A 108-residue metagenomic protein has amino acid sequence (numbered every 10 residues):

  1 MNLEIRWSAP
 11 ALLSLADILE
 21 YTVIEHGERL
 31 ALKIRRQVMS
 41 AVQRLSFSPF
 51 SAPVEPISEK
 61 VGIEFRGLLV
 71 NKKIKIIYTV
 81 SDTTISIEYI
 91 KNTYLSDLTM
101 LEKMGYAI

Functional and structural regions predicted by a protein language model:
M1-Q37: Arg/Lys-rich, positively charged N-terminal/basic patches that mediate binding to nucleic acids
E4, F50, I87: Contiguous, function-dense segments enriched for cysteine-driven chemistry and partner/ligand-binding capacity
S14-L19, H26-A31, S48-S51, P56 (+2 more regions): Catalytic cores of transferase enzymes with a strong primary signal for eukaryotic protein kinases
L15-L19, G67-L69, T84-S86: A general secondary-structure boundary signal
M39-V42: Compact soluble domain cores
S48-T83: Basic/aromatic recognition patch in beta-strand/loop cores that engages polyanionic ligands
V70-I108: Enriched for short, Lys/Arg-rich terminal
